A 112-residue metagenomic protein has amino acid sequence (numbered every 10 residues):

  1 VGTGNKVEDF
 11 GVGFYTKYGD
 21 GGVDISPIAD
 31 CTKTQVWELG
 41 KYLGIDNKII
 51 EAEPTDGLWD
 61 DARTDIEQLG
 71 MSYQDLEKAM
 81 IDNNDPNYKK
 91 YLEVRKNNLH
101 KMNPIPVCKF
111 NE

Functional and structural regions predicted by a protein language model:
G2-E112: ATP/NTP-dependent adenylation/nucleotidyl-transfer catalytic domains that generate, transfer, or process NMP-activated
